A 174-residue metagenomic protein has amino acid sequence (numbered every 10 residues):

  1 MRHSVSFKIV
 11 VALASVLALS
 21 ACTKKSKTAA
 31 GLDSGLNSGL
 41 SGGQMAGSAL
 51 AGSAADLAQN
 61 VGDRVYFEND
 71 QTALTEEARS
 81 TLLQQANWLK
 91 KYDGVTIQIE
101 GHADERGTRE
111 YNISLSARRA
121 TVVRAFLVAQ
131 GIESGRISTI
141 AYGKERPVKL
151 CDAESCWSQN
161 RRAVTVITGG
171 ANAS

Functional and structural regions predicted by a protein language model:
M1-V10: Bacterial N-terminal signal peptides that target proteins for export
V11-V16: Hydrophobic helical h-region of N-terminal Sec-dependent signal peptides in bacterial secretory/periplasmic proteins
A18-A21: C-terminal motif of bacterial Sec signal peptides marking the signal peptidase cleavage site
T23-T96, G170-S174: Periplasmic peptidoglycan-binding/tethering modules of Gram-negative envelope proteins
E77-Q84, E110, R118, V122 (+1 more regions): Extracytoplasmic/secreted proteins, especially bacterial periplasmic and envelope-associated proteins
D93-H102, A117-V148, R161-S174: A non-catalytic structural micro-motif
K149-A153: Short beta-alpha junctions and helix-cap segments that line functional grooves
S155-Q159: A generic structural micro-feature
